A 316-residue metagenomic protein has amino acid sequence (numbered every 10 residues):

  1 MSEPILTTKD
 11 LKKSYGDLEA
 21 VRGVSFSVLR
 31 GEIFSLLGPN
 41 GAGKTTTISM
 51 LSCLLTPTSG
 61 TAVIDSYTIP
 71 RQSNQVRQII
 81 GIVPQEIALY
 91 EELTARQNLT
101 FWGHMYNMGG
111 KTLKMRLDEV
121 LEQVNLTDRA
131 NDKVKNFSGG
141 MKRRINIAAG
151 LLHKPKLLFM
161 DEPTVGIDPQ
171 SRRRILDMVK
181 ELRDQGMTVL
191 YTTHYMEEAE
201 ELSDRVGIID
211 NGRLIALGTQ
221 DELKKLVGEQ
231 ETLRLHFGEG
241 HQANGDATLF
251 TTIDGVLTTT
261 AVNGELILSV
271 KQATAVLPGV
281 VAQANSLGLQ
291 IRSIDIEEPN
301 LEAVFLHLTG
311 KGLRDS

Functional and structural regions predicted by a protein language model:
G60-R71, Q75-V76: Conserved ABC transporter NBD signature motif
T100, H104-N107, K111-R129: Conserved ABC ATPase "signature" region
K154: Conserved catalytic motifs of ABC-family nucleotide-binding domains
L158-D161: Catalytic Walker B motif of ABC-type/P-loop ATPase nucleotide-binding domains
L176-K271: ABC transporter nucleotide-binding domain
